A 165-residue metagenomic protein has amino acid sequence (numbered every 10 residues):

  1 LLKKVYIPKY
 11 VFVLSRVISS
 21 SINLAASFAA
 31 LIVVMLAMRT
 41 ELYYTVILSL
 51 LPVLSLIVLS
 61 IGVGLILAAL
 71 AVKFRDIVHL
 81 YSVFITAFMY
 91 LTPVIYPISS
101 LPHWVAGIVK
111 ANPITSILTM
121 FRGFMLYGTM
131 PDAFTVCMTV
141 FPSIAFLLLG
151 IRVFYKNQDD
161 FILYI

Functional and structural regions predicted by a protein language model:
L2, A37, A106-G107: Short, flexible active-site loop motifs that bind/organize anionic cofactors or intermediates
K3-P8: Short helix-to-coil transition segments within interhelical loops that connect adjacent transmembrane helices
K9, V13-F84, T129-R152: Alpha-helical transmembrane segments and their short interhelical loops
S20-I22, F88, M125, I165: Residue-level detector of secondary-structure transition/capping positions
V78-Y81, I85-F88, T115-L118, R122 (+1 more regions): Membrane-interacting alpha-helical segments
Y90-V136: Short hydrophobic, aromatic-rich alpha-helical segments embedded in or entering the lipid bilayer of multi-pass
Y155-I165: Short cytosolic juxtamembrane segments of multi-pass membrane proteins
